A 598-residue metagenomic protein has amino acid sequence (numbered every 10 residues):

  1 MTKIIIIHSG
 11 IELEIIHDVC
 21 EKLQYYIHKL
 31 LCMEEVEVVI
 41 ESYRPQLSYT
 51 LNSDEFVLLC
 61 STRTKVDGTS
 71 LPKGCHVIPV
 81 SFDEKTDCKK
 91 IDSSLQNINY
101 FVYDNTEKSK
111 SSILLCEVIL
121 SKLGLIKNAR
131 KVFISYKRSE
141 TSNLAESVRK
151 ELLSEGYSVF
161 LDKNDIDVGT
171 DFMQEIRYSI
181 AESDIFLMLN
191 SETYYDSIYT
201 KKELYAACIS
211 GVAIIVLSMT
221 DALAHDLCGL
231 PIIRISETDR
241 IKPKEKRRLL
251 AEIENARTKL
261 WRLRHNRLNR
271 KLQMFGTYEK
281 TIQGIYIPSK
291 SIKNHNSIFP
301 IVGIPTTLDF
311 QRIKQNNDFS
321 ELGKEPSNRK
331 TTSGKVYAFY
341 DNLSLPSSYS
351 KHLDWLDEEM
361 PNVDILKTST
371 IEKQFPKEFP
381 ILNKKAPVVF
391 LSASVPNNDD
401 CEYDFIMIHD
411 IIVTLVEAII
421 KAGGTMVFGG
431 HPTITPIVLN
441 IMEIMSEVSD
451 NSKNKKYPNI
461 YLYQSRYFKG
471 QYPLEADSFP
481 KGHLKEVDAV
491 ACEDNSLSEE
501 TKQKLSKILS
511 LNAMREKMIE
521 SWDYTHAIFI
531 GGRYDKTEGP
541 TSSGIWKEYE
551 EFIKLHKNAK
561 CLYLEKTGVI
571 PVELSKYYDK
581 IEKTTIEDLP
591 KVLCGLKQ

Functional and structural regions predicted by a protein language model:
T2, S53-E55, K73-V77, E182-I185 (+2 more regions): Short glycine-/polar-rich loops that comprise or flank the Walker A/P-loop and associated switch/sensor motifs
T2-L31, F82-S154, T220-N383, Y578-Q598: C-terminal interaction surface of TIR/SEFIR-family domains
I11-E12, Y43-R44, T62-T64, V80-D87 (+10 more regions): Short beta-alpha junction loops
I15-V19, L144-E146, I198-T200, P346-L353 (+4 more regions): A short acidic (Asp/Glu
V19-N52, S147-Y178, E192-T200, V302-P305 (+3 more regions): Conserved BB-loop
T50-N52, I180-A181, I519-W522: A short, aliphatic-rich alpha-helical micro-motif
N52, L59-V77, K85, E192-V212 (+2 more regions): Conserved TIR/SEFIR loop-to-helix hotspot centered on a Trp-containing motif with a nearby acidic residue
F56-L58, T64-S70, F319, P376 (+2 more regions): Acidic/glycine-enriched connector segments
